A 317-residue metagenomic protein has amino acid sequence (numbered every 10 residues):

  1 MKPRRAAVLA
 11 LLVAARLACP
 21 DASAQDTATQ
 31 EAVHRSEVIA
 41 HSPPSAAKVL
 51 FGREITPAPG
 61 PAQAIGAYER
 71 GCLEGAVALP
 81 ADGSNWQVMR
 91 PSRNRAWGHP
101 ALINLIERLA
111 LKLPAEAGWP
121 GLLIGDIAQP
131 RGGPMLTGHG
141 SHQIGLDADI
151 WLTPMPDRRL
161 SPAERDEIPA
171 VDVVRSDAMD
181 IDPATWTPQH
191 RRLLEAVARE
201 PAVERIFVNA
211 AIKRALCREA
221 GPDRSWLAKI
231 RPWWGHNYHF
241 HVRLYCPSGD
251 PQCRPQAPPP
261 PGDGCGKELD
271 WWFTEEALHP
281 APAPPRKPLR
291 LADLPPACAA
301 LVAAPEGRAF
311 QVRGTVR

Functional and structural regions predicted by a protein language model:
M1-V8: Bacterial N-terminal signal peptides that target proteins for export
V8-A18: Bacterial N-terminal signal peptides
P20-D26: Boundary at the C-terminal end of the N-terminal hydrophobic targeting segment
T29-R70: Solvent-exposed N-terminal domain segments of exported/luminal and surface proteins
Q30-H41, L160-R317: Catalytic cores and adjacent binding grooves of peptidoglycan-active enzymes
G52-E54, L105-T137, F207-K229: Extended, low-complexity, intrinsically disordered C-terminal regulatory tails of eukaryotic serine/threonine kinases
P57-I124, W186-E195, E200-V203: Active-site acidic/histidine clusters and adjacent loop/turn architecture that either coordinate catalytic ions
G118-L123, I144-A148, A202, H236-F240: Envelope-exposed proteins and targeting segments
